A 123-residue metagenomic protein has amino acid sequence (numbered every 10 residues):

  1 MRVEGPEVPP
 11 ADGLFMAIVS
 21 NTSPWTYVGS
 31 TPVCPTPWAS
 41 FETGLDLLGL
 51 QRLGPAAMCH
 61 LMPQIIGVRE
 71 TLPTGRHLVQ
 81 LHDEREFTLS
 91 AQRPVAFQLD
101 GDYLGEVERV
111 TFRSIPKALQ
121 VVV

Functional and structural regions predicted by a protein language model:
M1-V123: Long C-terminal subdomains/extensions of small-metabolite kinases
